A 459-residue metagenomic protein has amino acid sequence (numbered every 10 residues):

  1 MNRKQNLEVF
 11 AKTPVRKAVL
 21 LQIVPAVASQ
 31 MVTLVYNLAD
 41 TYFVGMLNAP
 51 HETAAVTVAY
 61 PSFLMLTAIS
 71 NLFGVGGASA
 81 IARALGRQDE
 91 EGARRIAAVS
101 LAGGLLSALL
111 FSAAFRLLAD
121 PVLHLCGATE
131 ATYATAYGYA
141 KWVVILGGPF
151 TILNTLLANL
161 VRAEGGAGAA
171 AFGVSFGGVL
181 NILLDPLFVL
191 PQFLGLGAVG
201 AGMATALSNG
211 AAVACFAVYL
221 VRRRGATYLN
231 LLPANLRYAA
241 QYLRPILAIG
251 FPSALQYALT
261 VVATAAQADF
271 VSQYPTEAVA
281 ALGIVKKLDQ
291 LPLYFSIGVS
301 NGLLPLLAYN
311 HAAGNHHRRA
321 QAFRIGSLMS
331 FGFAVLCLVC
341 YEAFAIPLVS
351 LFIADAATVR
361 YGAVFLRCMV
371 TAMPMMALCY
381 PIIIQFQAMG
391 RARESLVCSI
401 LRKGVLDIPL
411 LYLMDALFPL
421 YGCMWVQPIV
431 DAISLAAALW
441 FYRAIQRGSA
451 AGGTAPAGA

Functional and structural regions predicted by a protein language model:
M1-I23, I81-G147, F193-F251, L307-A372 (+1 more regions): Short alpha-helical transmembrane segments in multi-pass integral membrane proteins
F10-L47, P61-G76, A80, L105-S112 (+5 more regions): N-terminal transmembrane alpha-helices
L21-D40, G177, S208-A212, F216 (+2 more regions): Transmembrane helical elements of multi-pass membrane transporters/channels
V35-T53, L123-E130, L187-L196, A258-L291 (+3 more regions): Helix-terminus/linker motif at the lipid-water interface of multi-pass membrane proteins
V44-L64, E130-Y137, A198-V199, M203 (+5 more regions): Interfacial/gating helices of multi-pass transporter permease domains
T53-A113, T151-A170, A268, A281-V339 (+2 more regions): Small-residue-rich hydrophobic transmembrane alpha-helices
M65-A68, N181-D185, V213-A217, L291-Y294 (+3 more regions): Hydrophobic transmembrane alpha-helices of multi-pass small-molecule transporters
V143-R162, A170-G178, A201-A217, S300 (+4 more regions): Short runs within selected transmembrane alpha-helices of multi-pass transporters and secretion channels
